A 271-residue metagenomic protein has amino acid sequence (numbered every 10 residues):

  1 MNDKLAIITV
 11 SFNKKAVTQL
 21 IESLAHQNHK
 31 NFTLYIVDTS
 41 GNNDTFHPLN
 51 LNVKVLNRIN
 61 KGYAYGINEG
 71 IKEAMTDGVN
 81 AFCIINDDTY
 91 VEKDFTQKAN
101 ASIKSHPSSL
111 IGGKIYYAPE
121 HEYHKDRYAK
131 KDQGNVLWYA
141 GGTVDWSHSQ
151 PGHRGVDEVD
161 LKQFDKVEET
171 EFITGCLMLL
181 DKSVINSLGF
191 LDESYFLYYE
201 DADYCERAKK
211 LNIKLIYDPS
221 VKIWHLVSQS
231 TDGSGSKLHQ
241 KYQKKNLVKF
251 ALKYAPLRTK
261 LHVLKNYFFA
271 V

Functional and structural regions predicted by a protein language model:
E22-N31: Short, acidic, metal-binding catalytic loop of nucleotide-sugar glycosyltransferases
S23, I36-H47, T89: A conserved acidic beta->alpha catalytic loop
R58-T76: Glycine-rich, basic loop-to-helix element that forms the pyrophosphate-binding segment of sugar-nucleotide handling
V79-Y90: Short beta-strand-to-loop acidic/aromatic patch adjacent to the donor-nucleotide binding site
T89, K93-L137, T143-S147: Conserved donor NDP-sugar-binding/catalytic core segment of glycosyltransferases
S147-P151, V159-L180, A202, D232: A recurrent flexible, glycine/aromatic-enriched loop bordering the glycosyltransferase active site that acts as
E171-L180, V184-K222: A short, conserved alpha-helix in the catalytic core of glycosyltransferases
E206-V271: Active-site-adjacent helix/loop segment of glycosyltransferases that harbors family-specific signature motifs
